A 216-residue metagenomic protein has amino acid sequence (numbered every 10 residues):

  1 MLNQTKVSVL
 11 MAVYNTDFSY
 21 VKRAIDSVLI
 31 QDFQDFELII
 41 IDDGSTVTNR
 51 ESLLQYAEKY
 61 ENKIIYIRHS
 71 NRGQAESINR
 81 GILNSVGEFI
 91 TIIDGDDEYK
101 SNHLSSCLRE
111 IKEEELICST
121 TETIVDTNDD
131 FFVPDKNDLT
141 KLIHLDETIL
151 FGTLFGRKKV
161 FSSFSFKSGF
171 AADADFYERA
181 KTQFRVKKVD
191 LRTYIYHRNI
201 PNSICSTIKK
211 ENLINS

Functional and structural regions predicted by a protein language model:
M1-S27: N-proximal low-complexity "stem/linker" segments adjacent to membrane-targeting elements
I25-D35: Short, acidic, metal-binding catalytic loop of nucleotide-sugar glycosyltransferases
D42-E51, D94: A conserved acidic beta->alpha catalytic loop
T48, D97-R109: Acidic donor-binding/catalytic loop of UDP-sugar-dependent glycosyltransferases, especially processive GT2
H69-S85: Glycine-rich, basic loop-to-helix element that forms the pyrophosphate-binding segment of sugar-nucleotide handling
I90: Short aromatic/hydrophobic "clamp" motif used to bind/position activated sugar donors
L104-F131: Conserved donor NDP-sugar-binding/catalytic core segment of glycosyltransferases
D138-S216: Conserved nucleotide-sugar donor-binding catalytic segment
